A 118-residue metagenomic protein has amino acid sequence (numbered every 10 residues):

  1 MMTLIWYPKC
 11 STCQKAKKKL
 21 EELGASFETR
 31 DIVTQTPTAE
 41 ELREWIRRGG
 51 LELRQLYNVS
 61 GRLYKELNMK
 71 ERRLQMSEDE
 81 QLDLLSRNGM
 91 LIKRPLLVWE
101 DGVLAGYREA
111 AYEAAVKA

Functional and structural regions predicted by a protein language model:
M1-L23, F27-I32: Local sequence-structure signature of Cys/Sec-based thiol-disulfide redox active-site neighborhoods
T34-A118: Thiol/selenol-based redox catalytic cores and closely related redox-interacting motifs
